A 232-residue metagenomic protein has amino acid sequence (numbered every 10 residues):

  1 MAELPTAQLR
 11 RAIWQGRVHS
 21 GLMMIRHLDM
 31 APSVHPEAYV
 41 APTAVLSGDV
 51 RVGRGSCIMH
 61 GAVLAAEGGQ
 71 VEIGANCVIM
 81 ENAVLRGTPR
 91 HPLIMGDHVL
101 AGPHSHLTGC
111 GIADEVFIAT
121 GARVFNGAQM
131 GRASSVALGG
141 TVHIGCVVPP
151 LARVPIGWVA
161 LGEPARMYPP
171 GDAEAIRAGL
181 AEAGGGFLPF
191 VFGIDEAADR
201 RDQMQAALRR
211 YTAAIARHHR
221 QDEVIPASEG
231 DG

Functional and structural regions predicted by a protein language model:
A2-V63: Extended, small-residue-rich solenoid/repeat segments and analogous flexible loops that form exposed scaffolds
T6-V18, L22-D29, E67, E81-N82 (+2 more regions): Glycine-rich hexapeptide-repeat left-handed beta-helix
A44, A62, V71, E81-A83 (+1 more regions): N-terminal leader/targeting segments and the first structural element of proteins
V52, Q70-I73, P92-M95: Sequence/structural signature of small/polar-enriched beta-strand/turn repeats that build beta-strand-rich repeat
